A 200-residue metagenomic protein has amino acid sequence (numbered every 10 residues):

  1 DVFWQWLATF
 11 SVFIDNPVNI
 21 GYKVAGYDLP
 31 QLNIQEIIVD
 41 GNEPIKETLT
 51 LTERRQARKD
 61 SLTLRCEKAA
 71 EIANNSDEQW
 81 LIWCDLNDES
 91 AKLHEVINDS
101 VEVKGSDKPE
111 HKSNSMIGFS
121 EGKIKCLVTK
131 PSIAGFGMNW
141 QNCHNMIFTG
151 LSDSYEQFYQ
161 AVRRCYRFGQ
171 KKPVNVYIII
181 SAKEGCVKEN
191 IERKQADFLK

Functional and structural regions predicted by a protein language model:
D1-W80, C84-V96, K188-E189, K194-K200: Interdomain linker/hinge connecting the two RecA-like lobes of the SF2 helicase core
Q35-D40, V103-G105, T149, I179: Hydrophobic residues at beta-strand termini and immediately following loops that shape nucleotide-binding pockets
N42, L86-S90, K108, I133-A134 (+4 more regions): Short, solvent-exposed loop/turn segments at secondary-structure junctions
L81-W83, A91-K92, N98-A134: Conserved helicase ATPase core of P-loop NTP-dependent helicases/translocases
W83, T129-K130, F148-G150, I178-I180: Conserved beta-strand segments of the P-loop GTPase G domain that flank and frequently precede/overlap
L127, M146-I147, C165: Short, well-ordered beta-strand core segments
M138-L151, V174-I178: A short beta-strand element within the Helicase C-terminal
D153-K200: A conserved SF2-helicase RecA2
